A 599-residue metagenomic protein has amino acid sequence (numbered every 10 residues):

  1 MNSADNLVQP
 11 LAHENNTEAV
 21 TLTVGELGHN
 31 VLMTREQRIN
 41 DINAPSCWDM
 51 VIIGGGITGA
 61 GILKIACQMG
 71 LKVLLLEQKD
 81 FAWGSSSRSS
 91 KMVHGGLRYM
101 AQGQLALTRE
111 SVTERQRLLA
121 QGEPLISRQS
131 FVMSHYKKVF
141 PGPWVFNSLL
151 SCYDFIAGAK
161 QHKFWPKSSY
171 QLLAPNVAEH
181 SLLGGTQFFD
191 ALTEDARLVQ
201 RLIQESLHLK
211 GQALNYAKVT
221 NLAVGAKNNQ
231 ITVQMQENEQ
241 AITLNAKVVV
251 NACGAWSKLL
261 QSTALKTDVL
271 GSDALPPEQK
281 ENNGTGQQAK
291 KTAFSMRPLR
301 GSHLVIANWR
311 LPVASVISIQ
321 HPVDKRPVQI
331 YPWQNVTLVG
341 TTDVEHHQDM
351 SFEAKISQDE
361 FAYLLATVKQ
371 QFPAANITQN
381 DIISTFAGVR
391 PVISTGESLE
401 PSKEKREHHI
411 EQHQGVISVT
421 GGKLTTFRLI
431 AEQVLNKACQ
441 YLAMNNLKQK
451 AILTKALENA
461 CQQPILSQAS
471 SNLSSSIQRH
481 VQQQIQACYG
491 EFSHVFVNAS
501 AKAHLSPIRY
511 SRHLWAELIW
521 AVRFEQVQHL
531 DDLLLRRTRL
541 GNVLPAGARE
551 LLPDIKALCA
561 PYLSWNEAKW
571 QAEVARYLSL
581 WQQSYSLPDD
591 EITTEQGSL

Functional and structural regions predicted by a protein language model:
M1-M50, I65-Q68: Extreme N-terminal leader/targeting segments of oxidoreductases
S46-W48, E239-V248: Core beta-strand elements of the Rossmann-like FAD/NAD(P) dinucleotide-binding domain in flavoenzyme oxidoreductases
I53, L244-G254: Short hydrophobic core segments
C67-S87: Glycine-rich FAD pyrophosphate-binding loop
K91-L173, V328: Dinucleotide-binding Rossmann-like beta1-alpha1 core, especially the glycine-rich loop that anchors the ADP
H135-L209, L214, A223-V224, N228 (+4 more regions): Flavin (FAD/FMN) cofactor-binding and adjacent substrate-gating region of FAD-dependent oxidoreductase domains
N251-K266: Flavin (primarily FAD) binding-site architecture
F294-L338, V344-Q483, A487, E491-H494 (+4 more regions): C-terminal catalytic lobe of FAD-dependent flavoproteins
